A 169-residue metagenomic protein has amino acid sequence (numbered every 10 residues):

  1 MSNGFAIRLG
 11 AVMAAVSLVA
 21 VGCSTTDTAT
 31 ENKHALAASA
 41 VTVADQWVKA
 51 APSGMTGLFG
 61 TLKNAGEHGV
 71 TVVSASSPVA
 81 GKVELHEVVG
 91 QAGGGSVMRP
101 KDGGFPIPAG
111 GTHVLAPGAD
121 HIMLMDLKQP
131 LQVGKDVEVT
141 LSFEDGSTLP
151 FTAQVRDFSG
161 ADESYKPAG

Functional and structural regions predicted by a protein language model:
M1-V21: Sec-dependent bacterial lipoprotein signal peptides
C23-D27: Bacterial signal peptide processing site
N32-D136, S142-G169: Compact, glycine-rich, soluble single-domain proteins
